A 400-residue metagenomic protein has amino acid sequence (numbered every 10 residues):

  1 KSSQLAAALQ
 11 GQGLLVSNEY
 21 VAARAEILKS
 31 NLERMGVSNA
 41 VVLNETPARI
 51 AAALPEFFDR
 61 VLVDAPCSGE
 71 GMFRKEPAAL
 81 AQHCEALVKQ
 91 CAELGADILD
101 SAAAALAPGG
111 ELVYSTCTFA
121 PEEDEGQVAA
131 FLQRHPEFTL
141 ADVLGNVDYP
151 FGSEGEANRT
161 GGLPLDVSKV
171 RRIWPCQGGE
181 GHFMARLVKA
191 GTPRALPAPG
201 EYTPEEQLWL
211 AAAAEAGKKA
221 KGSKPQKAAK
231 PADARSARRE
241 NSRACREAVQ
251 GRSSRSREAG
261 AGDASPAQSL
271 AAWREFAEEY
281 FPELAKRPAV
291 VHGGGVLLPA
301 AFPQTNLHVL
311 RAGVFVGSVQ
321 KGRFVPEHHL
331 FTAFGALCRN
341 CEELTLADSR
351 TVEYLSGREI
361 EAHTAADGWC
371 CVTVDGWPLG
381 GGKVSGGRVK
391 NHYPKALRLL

Functional and structural regions predicted by a protein language model:
K1-G11: Conserved SAM-binding loop of SAM-dependent methyltransferases across substrates and taxa, primarily the Class I
Q10, L106-P108: Helix-to-beta-strand junctions that scaffold the AdoMet/dcAdoMet cofactor pocket in Class I SAM-dependent enzymes
Q12-V16: Short beta-strand element of Class I
N18-E56: S-adenosyl-L-methionine
A23, D59-D100, C117-E125, G152: Mobile active-site "lid"/loop adjacent to the S-adenosyl-L-methionine
E111-T116: Conserved beta-strand signature within the Rossmann-like core of class I S-adenosyl-L-methionine
R134, G162, D166-Y202, K227: Core SAM-dependent methyltransferase catalytic element
A190-L400: Polybasic, low-complexity RNA-engagement segments
